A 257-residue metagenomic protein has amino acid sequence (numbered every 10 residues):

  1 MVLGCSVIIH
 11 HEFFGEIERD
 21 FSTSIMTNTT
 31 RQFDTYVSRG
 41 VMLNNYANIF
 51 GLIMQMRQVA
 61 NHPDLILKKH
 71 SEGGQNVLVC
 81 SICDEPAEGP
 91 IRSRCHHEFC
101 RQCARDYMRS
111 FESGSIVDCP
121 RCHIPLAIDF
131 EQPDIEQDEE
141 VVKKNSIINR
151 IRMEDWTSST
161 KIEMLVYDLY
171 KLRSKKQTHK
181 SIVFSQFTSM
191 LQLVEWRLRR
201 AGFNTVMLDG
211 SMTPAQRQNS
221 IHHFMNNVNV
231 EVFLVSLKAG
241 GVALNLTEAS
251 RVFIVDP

Functional and structural regions predicted by a protein language model:
M1-S6, G15-R19, T23-P257: ASCE P-loop NTPase motor core, strongest for the SF2 helicase catalytic module
H11-E12: Interdomain hinge/linker elements that couple catalytic modules in large macromolecular machines
